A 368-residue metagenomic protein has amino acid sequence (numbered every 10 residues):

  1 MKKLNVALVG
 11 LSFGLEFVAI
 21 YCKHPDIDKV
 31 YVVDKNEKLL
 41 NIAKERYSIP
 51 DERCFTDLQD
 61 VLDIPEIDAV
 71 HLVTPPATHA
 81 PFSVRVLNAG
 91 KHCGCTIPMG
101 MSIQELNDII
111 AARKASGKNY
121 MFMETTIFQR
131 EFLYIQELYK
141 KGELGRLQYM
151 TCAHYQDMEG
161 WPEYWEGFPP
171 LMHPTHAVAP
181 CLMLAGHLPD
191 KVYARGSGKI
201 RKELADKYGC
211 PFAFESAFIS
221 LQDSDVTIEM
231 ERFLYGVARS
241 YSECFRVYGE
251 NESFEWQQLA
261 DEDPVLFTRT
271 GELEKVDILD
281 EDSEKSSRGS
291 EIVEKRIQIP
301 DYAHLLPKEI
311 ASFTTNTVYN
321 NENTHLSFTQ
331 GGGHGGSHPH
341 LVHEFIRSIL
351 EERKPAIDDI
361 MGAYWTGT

Functional and structural regions predicted by a protein language model:
M1-S48: N-terminal Rossmann-like dinucleotide-binding module
F17, I49, R53-A112: Beta-loop-alpha module in the N-terminal Rossmann-like domain of NAD(P)-dependent dehydrogenases, especially those
H24-P25, I64-P65, Q129: Acidic-histidine catalytic/liganding microenvironments
D28-Y31, S348-W365: Glycine- and charged-residue-rich phosphate/anionic-cofactor binding loop of Rossmann-like
Y31, A69, Y149: Short, Asp-centered acidic motifs that coordinate Mg2+ and/or phosphate in catalytic or ligand-binding sites
G100-E163, G167-P170: A contiguous active-site-proximal alpha/beta segment in oxidoreductase catalytic domains
W161-S242, R246, A260, I360-Y364: Rossmann-like dinucleotide-binding domain that binds NAD(P)(H)
S220-Q222, R246, N251-I357: C-terminal glycine/acidic-rich active-site capping loop/insertion
